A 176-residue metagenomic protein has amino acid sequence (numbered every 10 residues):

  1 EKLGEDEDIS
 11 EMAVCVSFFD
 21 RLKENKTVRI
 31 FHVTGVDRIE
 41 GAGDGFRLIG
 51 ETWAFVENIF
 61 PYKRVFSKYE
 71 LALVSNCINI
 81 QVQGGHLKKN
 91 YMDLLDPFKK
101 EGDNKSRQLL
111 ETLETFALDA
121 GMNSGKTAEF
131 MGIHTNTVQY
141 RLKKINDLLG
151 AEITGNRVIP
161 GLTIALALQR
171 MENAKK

Functional and structural regions predicted by a protein language model:
E1-K176: Cytosolic nucleotide-utilizing catalytic cores of signal-transduction proteins
